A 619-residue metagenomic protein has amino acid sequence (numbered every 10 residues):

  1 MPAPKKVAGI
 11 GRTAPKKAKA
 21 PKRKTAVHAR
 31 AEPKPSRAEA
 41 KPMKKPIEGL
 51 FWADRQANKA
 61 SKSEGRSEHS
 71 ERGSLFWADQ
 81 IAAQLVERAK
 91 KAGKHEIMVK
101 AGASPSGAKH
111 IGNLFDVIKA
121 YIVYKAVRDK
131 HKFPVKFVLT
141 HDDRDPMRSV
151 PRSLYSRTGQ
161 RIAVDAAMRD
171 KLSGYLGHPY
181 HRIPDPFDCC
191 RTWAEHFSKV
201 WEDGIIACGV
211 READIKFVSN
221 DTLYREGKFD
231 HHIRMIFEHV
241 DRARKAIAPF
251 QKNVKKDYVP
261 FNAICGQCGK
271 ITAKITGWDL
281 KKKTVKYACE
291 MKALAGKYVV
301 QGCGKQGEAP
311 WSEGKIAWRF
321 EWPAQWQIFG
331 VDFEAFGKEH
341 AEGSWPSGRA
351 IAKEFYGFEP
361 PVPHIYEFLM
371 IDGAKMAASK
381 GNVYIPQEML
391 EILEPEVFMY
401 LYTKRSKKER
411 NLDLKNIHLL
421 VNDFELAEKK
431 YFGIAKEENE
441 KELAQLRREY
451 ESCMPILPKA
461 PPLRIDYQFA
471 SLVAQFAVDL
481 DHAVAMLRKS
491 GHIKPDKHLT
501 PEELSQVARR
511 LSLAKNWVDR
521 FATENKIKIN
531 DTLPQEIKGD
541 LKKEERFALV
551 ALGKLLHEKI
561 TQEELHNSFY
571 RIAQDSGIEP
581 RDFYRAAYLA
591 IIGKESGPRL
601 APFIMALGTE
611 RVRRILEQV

Functional and structural regions predicted by a protein language model:
M1-K94, K109, K136-V138, R244 (+2 more regions): Basic, alpha-helical terminal appendages of large translation-related enzymes
E39-A243, G348: N-terminal Rossmann-like or analogous alpha/beta NTP/dinucleotide-binding catalytic cores that position adenine
K100-K109, W326-G337, N382-Y384, L552-G553 (+2 more regions): Glycine- and acidic
A101-S104, T140-R144, N220-T222, G277 (+6 more regions): An acidic- and aromatic-residue-enriched active-site/binding cleft used to recognize and process polar
Y124-V127, H131, I205-E212, V240-I247 (+7 more regions): A generic secondary-structure signal for well-formed alpha-helical elements
V150-P184, V299-G302, Q306-F320, E428-N439: Charged, glycine/proline-rich intrinsically disordered loops and linkers
D185, G209-I365, M370-K380, P386: Active-site cores that bind ATP or allylic diphosphates and position pyrophosphate for catalysis
H340, W345, A352, E367-A522 (+1 more regions): Catalytic adenosine-cofactor/nucleotide-binding cores of aminoacyl-tRNA synthetases and other
